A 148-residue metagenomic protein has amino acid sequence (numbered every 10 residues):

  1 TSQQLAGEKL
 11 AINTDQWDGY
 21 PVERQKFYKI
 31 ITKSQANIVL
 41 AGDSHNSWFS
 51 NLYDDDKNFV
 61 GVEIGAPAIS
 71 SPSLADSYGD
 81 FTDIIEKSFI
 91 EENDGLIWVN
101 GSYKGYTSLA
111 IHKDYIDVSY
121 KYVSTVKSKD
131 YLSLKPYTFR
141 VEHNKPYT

Functional and structural regions predicted by a protein language model:
T1-T148: Long, structured stretches of catalytic cores involved in phosphate-ester chemistry, encompassing
